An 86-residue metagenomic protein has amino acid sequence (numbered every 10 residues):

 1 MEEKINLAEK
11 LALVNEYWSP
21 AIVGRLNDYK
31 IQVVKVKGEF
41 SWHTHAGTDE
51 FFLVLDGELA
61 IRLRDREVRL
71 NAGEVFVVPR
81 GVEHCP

Functional and structural regions predicted by a protein language model:
M1-Q32: A short, N-terminal "cap"/entry segment at the start of jelly-roll beta-barrel domains of the cupin/DSBH fold
E16-Y17, K30-A46: Conserved short histidine dyad/triad with adjacent acidic residue
V23, H43, F51, E67-V68 (+1 more regions): Short secondary-structure boundary/capping segments
N27, L55-D56, N71-A72: A cytosolic small-molecule/anion-sensing beta-strand core signal
Y29-K30, L59, R66, V82: Short acidic/polar mixed-charge low-complexity motifs
K35-K37, H45-R62: Short, conserved beta-strand element in jelly-roll/cupin
R64-R80: Short acidic-glycine-tyrosine-enriched beta hairpin
R80-P86: Ligand-binding loop in jelly-roll beta-barrel domains
